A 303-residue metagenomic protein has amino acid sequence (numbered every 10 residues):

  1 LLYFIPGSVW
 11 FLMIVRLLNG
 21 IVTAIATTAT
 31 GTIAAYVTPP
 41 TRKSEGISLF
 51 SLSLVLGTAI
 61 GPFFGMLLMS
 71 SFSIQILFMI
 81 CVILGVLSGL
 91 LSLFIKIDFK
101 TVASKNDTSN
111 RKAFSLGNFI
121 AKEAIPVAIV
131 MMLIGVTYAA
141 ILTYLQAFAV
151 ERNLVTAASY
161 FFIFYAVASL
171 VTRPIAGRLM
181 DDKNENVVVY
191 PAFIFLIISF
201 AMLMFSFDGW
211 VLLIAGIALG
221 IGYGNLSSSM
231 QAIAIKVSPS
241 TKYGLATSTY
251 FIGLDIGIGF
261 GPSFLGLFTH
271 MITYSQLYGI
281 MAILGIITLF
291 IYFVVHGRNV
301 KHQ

Functional and structural regions predicted by a protein language model:
L1, V187-A201: Structural signature of the two symmetry-related core transmembrane helices
F4-V15, F205-I214: Helix-loop junctions at membrane interfaces in 12-TM secondary transporters
V15-S53: Cytoplasmic helix-loop-helix junction between adjacent transmembrane helices in 12-TM secondary transporters
L49-F94: Helix-loop-helix hairpin linking two adjacent transmembrane segments in secondary transporters
V82-S104, I291-H296: C-terminal membrane-cytosol helix-exit motif in multi-pass small-molecule transporters
I97-V127: Juxtamembrane intracellular "pre-TM" segments in multi-pass secondary transporters
A124-F161: Extracytoplasmic gate region of multi-pass secondary transporters
R173-N184: Helix-to-loop junctions at the C-terminal end of transmembrane segments in multipass secondary transporters
